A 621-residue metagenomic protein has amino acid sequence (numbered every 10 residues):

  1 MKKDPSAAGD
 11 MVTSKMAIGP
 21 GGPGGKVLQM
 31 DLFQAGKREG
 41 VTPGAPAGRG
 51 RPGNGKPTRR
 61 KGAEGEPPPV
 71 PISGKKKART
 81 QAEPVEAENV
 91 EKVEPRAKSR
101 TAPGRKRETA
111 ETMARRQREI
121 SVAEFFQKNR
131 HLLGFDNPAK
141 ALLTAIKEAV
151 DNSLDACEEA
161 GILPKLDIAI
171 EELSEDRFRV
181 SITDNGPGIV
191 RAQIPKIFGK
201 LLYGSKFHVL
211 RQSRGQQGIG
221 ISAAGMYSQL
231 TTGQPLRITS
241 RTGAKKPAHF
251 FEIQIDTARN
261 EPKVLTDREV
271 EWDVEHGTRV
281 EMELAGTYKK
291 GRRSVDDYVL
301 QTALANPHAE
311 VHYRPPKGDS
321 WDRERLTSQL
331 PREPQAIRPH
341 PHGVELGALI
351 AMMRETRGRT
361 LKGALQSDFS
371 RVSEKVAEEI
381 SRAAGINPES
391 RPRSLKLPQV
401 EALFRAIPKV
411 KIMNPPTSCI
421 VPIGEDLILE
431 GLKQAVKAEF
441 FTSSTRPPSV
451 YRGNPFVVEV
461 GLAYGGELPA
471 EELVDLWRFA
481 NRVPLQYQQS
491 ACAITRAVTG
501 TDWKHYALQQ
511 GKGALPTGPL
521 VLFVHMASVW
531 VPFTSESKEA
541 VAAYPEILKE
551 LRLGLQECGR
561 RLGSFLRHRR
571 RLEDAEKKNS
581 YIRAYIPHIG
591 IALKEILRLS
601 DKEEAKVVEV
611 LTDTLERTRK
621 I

Functional and structural regions predicted by a protein language model:
Q34, F178-R179, Q193, G204-V344 (+3 more regions): GHKL-type ATPase core
A139-I168, G220-Y227: Conserved ATP-binding N-box helix of the HATPase_c
E171-V180: Short beta-strand-loop-beta element adjacent to the nucleotide/active-site pocket used for signaling
D184: Acidic ATP/Mg2+-coordinating residue in the GHKL
G188-V190: A short glycine-centered beta->alpha linker in the GHKL/HATPase_c
W321-G347, V376-E379, I386-S390, E471-R570: GHKL/Bergerat-fold ATPase module
A348, F369-R371, N414-H505, A514-P519 (+4 more regions): Charge-rich (often acidic), low-complexity intrinsically disordered regions concentrated in mid-to-C-terminal segments
G363-A383: Helix-hairpin-helix
